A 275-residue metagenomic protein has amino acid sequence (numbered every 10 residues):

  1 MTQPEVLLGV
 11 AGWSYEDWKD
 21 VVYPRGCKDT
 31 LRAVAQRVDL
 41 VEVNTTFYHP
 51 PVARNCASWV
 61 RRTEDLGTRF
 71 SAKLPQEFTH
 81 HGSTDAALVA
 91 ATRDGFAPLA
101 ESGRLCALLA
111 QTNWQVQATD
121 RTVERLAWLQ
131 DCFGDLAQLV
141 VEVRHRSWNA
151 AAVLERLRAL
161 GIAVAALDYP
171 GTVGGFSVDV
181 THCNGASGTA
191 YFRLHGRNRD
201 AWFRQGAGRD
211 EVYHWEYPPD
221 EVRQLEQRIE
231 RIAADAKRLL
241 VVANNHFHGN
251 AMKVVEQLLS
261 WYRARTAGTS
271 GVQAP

Functional and structural regions predicted by a protein language model:
M1-P275: Residues lining hydrophobic/aromatic ligand-binding pockets adjacent to catalytic sites
